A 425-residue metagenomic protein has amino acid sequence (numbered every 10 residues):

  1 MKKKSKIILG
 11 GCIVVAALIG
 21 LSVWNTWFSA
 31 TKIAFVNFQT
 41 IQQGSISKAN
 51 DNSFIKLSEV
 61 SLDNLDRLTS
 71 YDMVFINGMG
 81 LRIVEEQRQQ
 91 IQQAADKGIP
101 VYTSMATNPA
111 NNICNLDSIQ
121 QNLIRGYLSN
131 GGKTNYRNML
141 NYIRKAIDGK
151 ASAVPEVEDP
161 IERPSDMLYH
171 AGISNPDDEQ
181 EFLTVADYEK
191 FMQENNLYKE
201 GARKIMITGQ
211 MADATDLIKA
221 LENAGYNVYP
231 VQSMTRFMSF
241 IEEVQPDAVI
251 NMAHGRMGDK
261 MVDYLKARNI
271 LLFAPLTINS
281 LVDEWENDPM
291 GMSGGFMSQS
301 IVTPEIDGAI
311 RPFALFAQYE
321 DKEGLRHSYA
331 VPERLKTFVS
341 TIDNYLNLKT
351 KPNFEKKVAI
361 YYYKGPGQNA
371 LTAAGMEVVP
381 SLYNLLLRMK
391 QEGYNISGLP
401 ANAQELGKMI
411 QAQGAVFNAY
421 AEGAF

Functional and structural regions predicted by a protein language model:
K2-F425: An N-terminal assembly and electron-transfer interface module characteristic of large anaerobic redox and radical
